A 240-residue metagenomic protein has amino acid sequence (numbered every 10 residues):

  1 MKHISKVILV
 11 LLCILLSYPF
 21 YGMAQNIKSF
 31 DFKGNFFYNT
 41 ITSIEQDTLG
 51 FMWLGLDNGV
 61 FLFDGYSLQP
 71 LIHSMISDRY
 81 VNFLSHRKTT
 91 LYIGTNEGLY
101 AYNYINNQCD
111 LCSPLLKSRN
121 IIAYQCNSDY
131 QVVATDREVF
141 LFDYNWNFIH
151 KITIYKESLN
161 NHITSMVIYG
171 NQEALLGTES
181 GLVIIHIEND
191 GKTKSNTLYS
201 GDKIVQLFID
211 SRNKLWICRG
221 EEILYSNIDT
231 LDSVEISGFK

Functional and structural regions predicted by a protein language model:
M1-K240: Carboxylate-rich, polar loop motifs that coordinate divalent cations or form catalytic acidic clusters
